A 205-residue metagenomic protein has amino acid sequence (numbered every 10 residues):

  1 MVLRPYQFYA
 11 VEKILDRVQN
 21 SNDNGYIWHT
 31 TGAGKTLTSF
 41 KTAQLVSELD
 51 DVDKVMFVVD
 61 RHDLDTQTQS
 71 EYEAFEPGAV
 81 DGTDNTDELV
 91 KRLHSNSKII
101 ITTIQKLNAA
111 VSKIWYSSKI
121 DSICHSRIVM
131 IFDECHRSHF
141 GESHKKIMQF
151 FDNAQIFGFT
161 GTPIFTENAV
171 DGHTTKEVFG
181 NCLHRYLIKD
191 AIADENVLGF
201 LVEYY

Functional and structural regions predicted by a protein language model:
M1-K54, D63-G78, S95-K98, Q105 (+2 more regions): ATP-dependent helicase/translocase motor core
P5, V59, E134: Conserved residues at beta->alpha junctions
I14-D16, A43-V46, K54, T86-K91 (+3 more regions): Generic recognition of flexible, low-complexity loop/linker segments
I27, V58, I131-F132: Generic enzyme active-site microenvironment
A33, V59-H62, G82-K91, I104-A109: Conserved helicase motor
A74, D87-I100, S122: Conserved motor-coupling elements within RecA-like helicase/translocase cores
G78-V80, E195: Conserved AMP-binding/adenylation subdomain of ANL enzymes
Q105-Y205: Signature of the SF2 helicase/ATPase Hel1-core->accessory helical subdomain module
